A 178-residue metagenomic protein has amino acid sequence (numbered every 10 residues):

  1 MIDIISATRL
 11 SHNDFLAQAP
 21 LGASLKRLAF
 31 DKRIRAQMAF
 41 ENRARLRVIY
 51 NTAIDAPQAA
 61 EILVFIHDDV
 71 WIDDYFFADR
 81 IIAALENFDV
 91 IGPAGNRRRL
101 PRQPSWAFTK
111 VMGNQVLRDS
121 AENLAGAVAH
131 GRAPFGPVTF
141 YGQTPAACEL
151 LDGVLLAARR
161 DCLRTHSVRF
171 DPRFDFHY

Functional and structural regions predicted by a protein language model:
M1-R27, I34-F40: N-proximal low-complexity "stem/linker" segments adjacent to membrane-targeting elements
P20-S24, V48, T52, F76-R80: Alpha-helical elements of Rossmann-like donor-binding domains used by nucleotide-donor carbohydrate transfer enzymes
R43, W71, Y75-N123: Conserved donor NDP-sugar-binding/catalytic core segment of glycosyltransferases
R43-P57: Glycine-rich, basic loop-to-helix element that forms the pyrophosphate-binding segment of sugar-nucleotide handling
A60-W71: Short beta-strand-to-loop acidic/aromatic patch adjacent to the donor-nucleotide binding site
E122-A158: A recurrent flexible, glycine/aromatic-enriched loop bordering the glycosyltransferase active site that acts as
E149-G153, R160, R164-Y178: Donor nucleotide-sugar recognition loop
